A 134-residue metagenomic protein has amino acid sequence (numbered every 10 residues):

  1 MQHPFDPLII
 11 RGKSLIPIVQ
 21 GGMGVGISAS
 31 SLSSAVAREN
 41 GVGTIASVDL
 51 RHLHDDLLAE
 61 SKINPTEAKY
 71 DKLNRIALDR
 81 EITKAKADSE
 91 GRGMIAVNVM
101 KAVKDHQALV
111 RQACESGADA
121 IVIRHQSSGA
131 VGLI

Functional and structural regions predicted by a protein language model:
M1-I134: Active-site entrance/lid segments in N-terminal catalytic domains of soluble metabolic enzymes
